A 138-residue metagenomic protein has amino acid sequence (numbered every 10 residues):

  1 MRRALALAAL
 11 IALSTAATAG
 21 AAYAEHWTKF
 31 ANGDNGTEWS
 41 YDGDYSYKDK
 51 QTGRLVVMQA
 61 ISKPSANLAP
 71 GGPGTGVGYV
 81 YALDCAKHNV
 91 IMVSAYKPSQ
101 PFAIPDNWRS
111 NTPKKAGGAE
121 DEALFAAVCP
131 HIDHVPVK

Functional and structural regions predicted by a protein language model:
M1-A8: Bacterial N-terminal signal peptides that target proteins for export
A9, T15, W39-D42: Residues at secondary-structure transition points
I11-A12, I132: Alpha-helix boundary/capping residues
L13-A21: C-terminal segment of classical bacterial N-terminal signal peptides
G20-Y79, D84-K138: N-terminal secretory-pathway/extracellular module detecting exported/lumenal segments and adjacent signal-anchor/first
